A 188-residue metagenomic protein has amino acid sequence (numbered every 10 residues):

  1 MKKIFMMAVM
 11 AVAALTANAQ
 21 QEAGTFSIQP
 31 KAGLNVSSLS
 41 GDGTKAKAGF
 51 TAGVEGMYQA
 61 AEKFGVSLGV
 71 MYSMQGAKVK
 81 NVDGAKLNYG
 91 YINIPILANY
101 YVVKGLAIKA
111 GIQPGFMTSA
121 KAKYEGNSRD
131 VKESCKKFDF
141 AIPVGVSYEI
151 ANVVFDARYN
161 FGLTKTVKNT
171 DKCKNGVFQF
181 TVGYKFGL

Functional and structural regions predicted by a protein language model:
M1-G24, L188: Cleavable N-terminal export/targeting peptides
Q20-N35: Transmembrane beta-strand segments of Gram-negative outer membrane beta-barrel proteins
Q21-A23, A61, V103, I150-V153 (+1 more regions): Outer-membrane beta-barrel channels and translocator barrels
P30-L34, F50-Y58, V70-Y72, I94-Y100 (+4 more regions): Residues on the lipid-exposed face of transmembrane beta-strands in outer-membrane beta-barrel proteins
N35-G41, M74-V82, M117-Y124, G162-K168: Sequence/structural signature of outer-membrane beta-barrel proteins
T44-A85, I92: Glycine- and aromatic-enriched membrane insertion/assembly motifs of diderm outer-membrane and organelle channel
K63-V66, L106-I108, N152-A157: Repeated loop/turn-to-beta-strand initiation elements of outer-membrane beta-barrel proteins
Q75-K80, K86, D130-L188: Predominantly the C-terminal beta-signal and adjacent terminal strand-loop region of outer-membrane beta-barrel
